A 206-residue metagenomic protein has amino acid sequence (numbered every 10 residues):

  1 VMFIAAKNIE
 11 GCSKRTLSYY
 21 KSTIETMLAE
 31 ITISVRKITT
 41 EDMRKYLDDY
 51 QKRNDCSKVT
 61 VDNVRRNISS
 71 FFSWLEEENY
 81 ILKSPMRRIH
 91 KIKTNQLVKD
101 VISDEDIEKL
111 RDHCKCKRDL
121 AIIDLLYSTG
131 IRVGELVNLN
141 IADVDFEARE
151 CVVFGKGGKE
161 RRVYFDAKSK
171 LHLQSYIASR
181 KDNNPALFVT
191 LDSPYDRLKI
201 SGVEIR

Functional and structural regions predicted by a protein language model:
M2-V98: N-terminal core-binding DNA-recognition domain of tyrosine recombinases/integrases
K7, M43, L110, L187-F188: Bulky hydrophobic/aromatic "packing anchor" residues in well-ordered structure
L17, I68, I122-I123, G130 (+1 more regions): Alpha-helix N-cap/helix-start motif at helix boundaries, enriched for small hydrophobics
T40, K91, D104, D112 (+2 more regions): Phosphate-coordinating loops and pocket residues in cytosolic domains that bind phosphorylated ligands
M43, I107, D119-L120, G202 (+1 more regions): Short, leucine-enriched amphipathic alpha-helices that occur as contiguous helical runs
I81, Q96, D104-V133, G157-K159: Basic, Lys/Arg- and aromatic-enriched nucleic-acid-binding interface segment
T129, N138-S175: Conserved tyrosine-mediated DNA breakage-rejoining catalytic core shared by Y-recombinases
D166-R206: Active-site/catalytic core of tyrosine-dependent DNA strand-transfer enzymes
